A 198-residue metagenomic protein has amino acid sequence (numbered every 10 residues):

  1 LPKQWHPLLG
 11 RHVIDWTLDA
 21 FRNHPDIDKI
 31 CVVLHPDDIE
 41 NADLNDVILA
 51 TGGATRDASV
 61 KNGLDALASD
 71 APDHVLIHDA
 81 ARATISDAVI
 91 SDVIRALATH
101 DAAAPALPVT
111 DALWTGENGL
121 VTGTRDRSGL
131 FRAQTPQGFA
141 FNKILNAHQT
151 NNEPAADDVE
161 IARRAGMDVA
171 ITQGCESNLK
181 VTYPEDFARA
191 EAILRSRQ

Functional and structural regions predicted by a protein language model:
L1-P36: N-terminal glycine-rich phosphate-binding loop and ensuing alpha1 helix
I14, G63, H78-D79, P108 (+2 more regions): Residue-level signal for inorganic ion chemistry
I27, P72, T99-A102, M167 (+1 more regions): Short, high-confidence coil segments that cap the C-terminus of an alpha-helix and link into the following beta-strand
V32, I77, A102-P105: Structural beta-sheet core signal
D37-A42: Short, charged/polar "capping" segments at the starts of alpha-helices and the immediately preceding loops
D43-H74: Short phosphate-binding loop-to-helix
I85-T172: Conserved core of the sugar-phosphate nucleotidyltransferase
N178-Q198: Hydrophobic helical membrane-anchoring modules
